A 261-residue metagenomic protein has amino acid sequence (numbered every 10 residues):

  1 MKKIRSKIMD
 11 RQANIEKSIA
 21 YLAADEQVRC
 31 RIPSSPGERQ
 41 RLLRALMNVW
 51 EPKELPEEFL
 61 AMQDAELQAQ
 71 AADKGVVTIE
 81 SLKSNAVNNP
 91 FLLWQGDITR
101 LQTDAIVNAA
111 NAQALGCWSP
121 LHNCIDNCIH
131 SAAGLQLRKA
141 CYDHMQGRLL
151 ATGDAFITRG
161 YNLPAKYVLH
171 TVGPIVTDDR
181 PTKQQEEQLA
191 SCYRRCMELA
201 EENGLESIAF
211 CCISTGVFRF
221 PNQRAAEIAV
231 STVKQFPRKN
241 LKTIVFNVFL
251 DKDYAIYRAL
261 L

Functional and structural regions predicted by a protein language model:
M1-L261: Macrodomain-like recognition of ADP-ribose-binding/processing modules
